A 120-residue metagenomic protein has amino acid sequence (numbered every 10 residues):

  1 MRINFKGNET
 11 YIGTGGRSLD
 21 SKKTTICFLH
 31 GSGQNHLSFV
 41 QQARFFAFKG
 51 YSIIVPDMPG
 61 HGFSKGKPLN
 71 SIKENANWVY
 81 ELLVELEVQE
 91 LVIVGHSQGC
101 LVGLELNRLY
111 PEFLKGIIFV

Functional and structural regions predicted by a protein language model:
M1-E9: N-terminal cap/lid segment of alpha/beta-hydrolase-fold proteins
N8, F48, V55-V94: Active-site loop/oxyanion-hole signature of alpha/beta-hydrolase fold enzymes
Y11-F63: Conserved HGGG/HGGXW glycine-rich cap/lid loop of the alpha/beta-hydrolase fold
K22-K23, G50, V88-E90, L114: A general structural motif
V40, Y80, L104-R108: Short, hydrophobic alpha-helix immediately C-terminal to the catalytic nucleophile
Q89-V120: Conserved hydrolase catalytic core segment
